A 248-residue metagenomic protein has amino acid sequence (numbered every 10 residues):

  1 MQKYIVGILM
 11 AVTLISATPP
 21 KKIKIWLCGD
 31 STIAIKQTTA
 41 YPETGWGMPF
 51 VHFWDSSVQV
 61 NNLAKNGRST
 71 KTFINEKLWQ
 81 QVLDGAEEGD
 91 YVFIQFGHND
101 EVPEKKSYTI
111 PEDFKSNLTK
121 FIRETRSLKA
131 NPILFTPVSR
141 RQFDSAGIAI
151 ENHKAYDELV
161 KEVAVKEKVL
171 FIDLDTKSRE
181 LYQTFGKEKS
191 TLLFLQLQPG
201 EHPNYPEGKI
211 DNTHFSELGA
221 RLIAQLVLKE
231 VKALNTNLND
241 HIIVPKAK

Functional and structural regions predicted by a protein language model:
Q2-K22: Bacterial Sec-dependent signal peptides at the C-terminal "C-region" and cleavage site
L9, I15, I25, D144 (+1 more regions): Extended, non-catalytic scaffold segments that flank or surround catalytic motifs
L9, L27, E207-K209: A generic, residue-level signal for flexible/boundary positions that often mark functional hotspots
V12-T13, A40, R141, L226: Alpha-helical transmembrane segments and their juxtamembrane interfaces
I15, A40-T44, N66-R68, E167-I172 (+2 more regions): Short, exposed beta-strand "edge-strand" segments with a Pro/Gly-rich flavor and a Y/T-containing core
T18-K65, W79-E88, V92: Serine-esterase "nucleophile elbow" of acetyl-processing enzymes
P20, K77-R221, Q225-A247: Alpha-helical cap/lid subdomain in secreted, periplasmic, or secretory-pathway luminal O-acyl-processing enzymes
A34-P42, A64-F73, V102-T109: Acidic/histidine-rich helix-loop elements that form or flank divalent-metal/phosphate-binding sites at the catalytic
